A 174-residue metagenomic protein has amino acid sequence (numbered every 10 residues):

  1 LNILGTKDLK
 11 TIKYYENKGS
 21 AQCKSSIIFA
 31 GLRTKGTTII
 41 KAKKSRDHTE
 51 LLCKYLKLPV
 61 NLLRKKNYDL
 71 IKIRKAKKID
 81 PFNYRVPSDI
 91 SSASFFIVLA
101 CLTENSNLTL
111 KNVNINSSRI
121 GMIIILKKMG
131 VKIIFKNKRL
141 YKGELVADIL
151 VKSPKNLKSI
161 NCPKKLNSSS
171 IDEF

Functional and structural regions predicted by a protein language model:
L1-F174: Structural preference for solvent-exposed beta-strand-turn elements and adjacent flexible terminal/loop segments within
